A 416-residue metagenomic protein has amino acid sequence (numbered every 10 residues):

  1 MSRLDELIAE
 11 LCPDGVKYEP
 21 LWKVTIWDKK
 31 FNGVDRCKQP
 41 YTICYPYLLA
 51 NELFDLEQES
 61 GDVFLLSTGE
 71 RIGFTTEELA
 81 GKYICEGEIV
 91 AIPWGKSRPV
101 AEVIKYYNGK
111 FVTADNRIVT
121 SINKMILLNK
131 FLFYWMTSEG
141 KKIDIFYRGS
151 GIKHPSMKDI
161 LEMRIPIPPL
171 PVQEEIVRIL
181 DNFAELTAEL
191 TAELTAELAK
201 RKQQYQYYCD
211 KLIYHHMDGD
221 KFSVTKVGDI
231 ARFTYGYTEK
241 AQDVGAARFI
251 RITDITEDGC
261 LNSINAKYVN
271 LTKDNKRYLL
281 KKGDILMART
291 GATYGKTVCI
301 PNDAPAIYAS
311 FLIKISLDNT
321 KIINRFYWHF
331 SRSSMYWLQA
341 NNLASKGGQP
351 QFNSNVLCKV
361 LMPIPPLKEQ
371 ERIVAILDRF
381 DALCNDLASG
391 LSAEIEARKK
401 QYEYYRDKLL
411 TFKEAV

Functional and structural regions predicted by a protein language model:
M1-P20, R164-S223, P363-V416: Amphipathic alpha-helical coiled-coil/heptad-repeat segments
I8-L48, L56-G69, H216-Y237, E394 (+1 more regions): Non-catalytic DNA-recognition/assembly elements of restriction-modification systems
W22, I26, L49-E52, G61 (+14 more regions): Long compositionally biased, domain-poor regions of proteins
E70-T137, G149, R251, K276-L279 (+1 more regions): A short beta-sheet element
F111-R117, G151-P168, A306-I313, S345-P366: A short glycine-rich beta-alpha junction/loop motif
H215-D220, I230, G236-T238, T253 (+4 more regions): Structural preference for solvent-exposed beta-strand-turn elements and adjacent flexible terminal/loop segments within
T253-A266, A288: Short, basic/aromatic beta-hairpin or loop at an interaction surface
V269-N275: Short alpha-helix capping/helix-loop boundary micro-motifs
